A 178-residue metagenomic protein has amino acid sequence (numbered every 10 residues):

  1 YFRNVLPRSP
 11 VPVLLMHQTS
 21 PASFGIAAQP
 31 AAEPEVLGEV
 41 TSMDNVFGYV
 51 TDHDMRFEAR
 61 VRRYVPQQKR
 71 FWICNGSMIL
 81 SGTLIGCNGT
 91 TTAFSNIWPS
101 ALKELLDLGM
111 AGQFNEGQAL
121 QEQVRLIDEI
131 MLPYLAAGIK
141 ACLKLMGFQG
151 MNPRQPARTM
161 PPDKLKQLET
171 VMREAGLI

Functional and structural regions predicted by a protein language model:
Y1, A32, G138: Short, solvent-exposed amphipathic alpha-helices that sit in or adjacent to ligand/effector-binding or catalytic
F2-R3, R8: Active-site acidic/histidine proton-transfer and metal-coordination neighborhood in alpha/beta enzyme cores
R8, V13, H17-L132: Catalytic alpha/beta core domains of metabolic enzymes, predominantly
T83-L84, Q123-R158: Conserved short secondary-structure transition element at the edge of the structured enzyme core that lines
Q149-I178: Flexible C-terminal active-site loop/helix
